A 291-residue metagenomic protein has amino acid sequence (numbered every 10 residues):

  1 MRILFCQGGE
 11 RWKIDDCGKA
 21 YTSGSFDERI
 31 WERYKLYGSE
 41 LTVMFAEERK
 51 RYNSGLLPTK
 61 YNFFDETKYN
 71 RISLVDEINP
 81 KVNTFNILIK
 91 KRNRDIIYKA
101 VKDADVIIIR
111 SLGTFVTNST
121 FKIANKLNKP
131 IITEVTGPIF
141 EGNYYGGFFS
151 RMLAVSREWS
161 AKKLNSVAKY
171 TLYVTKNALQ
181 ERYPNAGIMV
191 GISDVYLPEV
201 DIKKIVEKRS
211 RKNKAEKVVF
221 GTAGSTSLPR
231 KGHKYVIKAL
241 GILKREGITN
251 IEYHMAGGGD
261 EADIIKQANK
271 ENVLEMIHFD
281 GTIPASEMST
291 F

Functional and structural regions predicted by a protein language model:
M1-P58: N-terminal subdomain of nucleotide-sugar transferases
L4, R209-K231, I237-L240: Conserved donor-binding/catalytic core segment of Leloir-type glycosyltransferases
T22-F26, L88-N93, F140-K162: Nucleotide-sugar donor phosphate/pyrophosphate-binding loop at the beta->alpha transition of glycosyltransferases
R29-E32, D95-Y98, K102, K122 (+2 more regions): Membrane-proximal helix-turn-helix segments that form the acceptor-binding/catalytic region of lipid-linked
I96-V116, L127-I132: Short N-terminal targeting/anchoring amphipathic segment
Y98-K102, P284-F291: Short acidic alpha-helix that forms the nucleotide-activated donor recognition element in Leloir-type transferases
G142, A154-K208: A short, active-site helix/loop in glycosyltransferases that binds the activated sugar's phosphate group
N250-E252, I265-I283: Nucleotide-activated donor-binding/catalytic signature segment of Leloir-type glycosyltransferases, i.e., the conserved
